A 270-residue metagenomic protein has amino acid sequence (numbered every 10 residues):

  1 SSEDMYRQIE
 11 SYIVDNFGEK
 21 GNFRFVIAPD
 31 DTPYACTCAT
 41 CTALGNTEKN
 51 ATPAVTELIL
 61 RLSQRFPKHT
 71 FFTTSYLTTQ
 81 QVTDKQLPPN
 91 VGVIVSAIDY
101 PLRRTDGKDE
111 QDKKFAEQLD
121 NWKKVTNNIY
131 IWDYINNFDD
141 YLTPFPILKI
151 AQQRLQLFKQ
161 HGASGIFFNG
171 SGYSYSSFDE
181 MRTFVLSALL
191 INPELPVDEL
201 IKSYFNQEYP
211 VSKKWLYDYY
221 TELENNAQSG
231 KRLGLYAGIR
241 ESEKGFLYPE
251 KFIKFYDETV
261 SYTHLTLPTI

Functional and structural regions predicted by a protein language model:
S1-D198, E208, P249-V260: Catalytic-core regions of glycoside hydrolase
N22, T70-F71, K213, R232 (+1 more regions): Secondary-structure boundary/capping residues
L190, T221-S242: Long, charge-rich alpha-helical interaction segments
P193-S229: Charged, amphipathic alpha-helical linkers/stalks
L235-L247, K251, S261-Y262: Middle-to-C-terminal accessory/interaction subdomains
T263-I270: Conserved small/polar residues in nucleotide/adenosyl-binding loops
